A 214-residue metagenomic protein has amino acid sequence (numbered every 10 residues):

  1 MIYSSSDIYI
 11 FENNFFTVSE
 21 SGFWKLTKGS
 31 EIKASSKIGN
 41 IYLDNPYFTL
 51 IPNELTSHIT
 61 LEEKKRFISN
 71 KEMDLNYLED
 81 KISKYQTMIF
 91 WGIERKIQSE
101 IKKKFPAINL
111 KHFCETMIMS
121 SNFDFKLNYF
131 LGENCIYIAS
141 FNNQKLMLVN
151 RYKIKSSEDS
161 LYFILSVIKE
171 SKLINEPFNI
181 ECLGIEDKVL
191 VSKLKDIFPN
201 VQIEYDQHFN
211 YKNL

Functional and structural regions predicted by a protein language model:
M1-L214: Hydrophobic/aromatic-enriched cytosolic interaction surfaces used to assemble or bind macromolecules
